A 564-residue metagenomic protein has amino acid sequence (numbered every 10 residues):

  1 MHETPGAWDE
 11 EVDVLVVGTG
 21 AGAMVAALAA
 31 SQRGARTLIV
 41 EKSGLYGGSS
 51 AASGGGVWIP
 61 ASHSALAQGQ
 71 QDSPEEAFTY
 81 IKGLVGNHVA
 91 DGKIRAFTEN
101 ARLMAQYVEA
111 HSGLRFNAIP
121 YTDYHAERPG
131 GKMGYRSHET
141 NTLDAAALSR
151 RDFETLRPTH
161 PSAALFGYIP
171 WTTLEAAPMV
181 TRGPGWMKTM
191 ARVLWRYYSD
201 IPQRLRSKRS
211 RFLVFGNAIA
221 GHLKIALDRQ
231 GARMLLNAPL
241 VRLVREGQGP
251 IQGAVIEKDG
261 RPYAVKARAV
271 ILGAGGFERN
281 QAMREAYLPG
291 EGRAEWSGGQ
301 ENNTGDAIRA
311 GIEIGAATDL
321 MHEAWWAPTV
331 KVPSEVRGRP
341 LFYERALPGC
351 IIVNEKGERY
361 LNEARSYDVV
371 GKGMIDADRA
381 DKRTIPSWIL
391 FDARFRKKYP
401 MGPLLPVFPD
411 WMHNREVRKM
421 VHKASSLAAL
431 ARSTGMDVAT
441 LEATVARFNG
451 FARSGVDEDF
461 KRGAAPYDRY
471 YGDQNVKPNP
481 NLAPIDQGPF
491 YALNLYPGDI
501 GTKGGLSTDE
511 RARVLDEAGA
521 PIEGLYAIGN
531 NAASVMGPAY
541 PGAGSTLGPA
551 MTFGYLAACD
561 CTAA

Functional and structural regions predicted by a protein language model:
M1-V14, Q32, G221, Y540: Extreme N-terminal leader/targeting segments of oxidoreductases
E10, V25, Q32-A35, G44 (+9 more regions): Proteins synthesized as precursors that undergo proteolytic processing into mature forms
V14-I39: N-terminal Rossmann-like FAD-binding beta1-loop-alpha1 element of flavoenzymes
G18, E257, A267, G273-A274 (+2 more regions): Short, well-ordered coil/turn residues at beta-beta hairpins and beta-strand->alpha-helix junctions within
K42-R233, C350-I352, R359, R365 (+4 more regions): Conserved N-terminal/central alpha/beta ligand/cofactor-binding core
G134, N141-A191, I308-A310, A317-M436 (+1 more regions): An anion/pyrophosphate-binding glycine-rich loop and adjacent beta-alpha core in soluble alpha-beta enzymes
S210-N217, R229, K258-S334, L547 (+1 more regions): Glycine-rich loop(s) and the adjacent beta-strand/alpha-helix scaffold that form part
V241-V244, P250, T440-V535, A539: A glycine-rich dinucleotide-binding beta-alpha-beta segment and adjacent secondary-structure elements that constitute
